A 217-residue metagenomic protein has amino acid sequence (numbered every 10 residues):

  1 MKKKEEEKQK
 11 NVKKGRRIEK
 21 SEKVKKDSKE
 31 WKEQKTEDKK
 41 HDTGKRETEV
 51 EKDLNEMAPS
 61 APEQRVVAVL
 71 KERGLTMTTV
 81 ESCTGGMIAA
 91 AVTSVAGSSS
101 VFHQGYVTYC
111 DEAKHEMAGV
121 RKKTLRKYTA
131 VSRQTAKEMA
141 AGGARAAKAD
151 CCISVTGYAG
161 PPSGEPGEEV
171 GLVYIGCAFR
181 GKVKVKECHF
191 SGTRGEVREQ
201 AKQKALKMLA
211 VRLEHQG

Functional and structural regions predicted by a protein language model:
M1-K13: Long, compositionally biased low-complexity repeat segments characteristic of intrinsically disordered regions
K2-K4, E47-G217: Short alpha-helical segments enriched in small residues
N11, D27, D38-D42: Intrinsic-disorder-associated, low-complexity terminal segments enriched in Asp/Asn/His/Tyr and depleted of Lys/Arg
